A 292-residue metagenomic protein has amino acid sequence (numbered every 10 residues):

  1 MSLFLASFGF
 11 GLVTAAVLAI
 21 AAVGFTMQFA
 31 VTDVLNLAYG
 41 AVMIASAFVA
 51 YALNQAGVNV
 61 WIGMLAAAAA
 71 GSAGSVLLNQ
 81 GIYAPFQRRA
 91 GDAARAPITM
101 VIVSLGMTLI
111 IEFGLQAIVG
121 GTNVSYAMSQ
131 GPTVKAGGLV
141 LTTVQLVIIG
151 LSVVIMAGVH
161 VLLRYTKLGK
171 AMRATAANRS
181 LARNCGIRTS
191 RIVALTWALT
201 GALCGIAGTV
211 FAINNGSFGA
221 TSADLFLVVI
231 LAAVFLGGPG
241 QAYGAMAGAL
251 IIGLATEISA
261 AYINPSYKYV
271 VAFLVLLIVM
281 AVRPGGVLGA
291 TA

Functional and structural regions predicted by a protein language model:
M1-I20, V49, I62-G63, A90-T99 (+3 more regions): Membrane-interfacial amphipathic/re-entrant helices at transmembrane-helix boundaries
S2-F10, T14, L163, K167 (+2 more regions): Inter-helical junctions in multi-pass inner-membrane proteins, predominant in energy-converting antiporter-like
F25-S46, V60, P97-I98, L168-A171 (+5 more regions): Short, non-helical or kinked segments that cap or interrupt transmembrane helices
V31-G81, Y262: Membrane-embedded helix boundary and interhelical linker motif in transport proteins
V58-M107, A247-I252, T256, R283-P284: Alpha-helical transmembrane segments within multi-pass membrane transporters and channels
Q87-L115, A223-F235, P265-R283: Pore- or pathway-lining transmembrane helices of multi-pass membrane proteins that form conduits for solutes/ions
R95-Y165, I192, I258, I263 (+2 more regions): Transmembrane helix-bundle core of multi-pass membrane transporters and related energy-transducing complexes
V140-F218, A242-G248: Helix-loop-helix "hairpin" substructures at the membrane interface of multi-pass membrane proteins
